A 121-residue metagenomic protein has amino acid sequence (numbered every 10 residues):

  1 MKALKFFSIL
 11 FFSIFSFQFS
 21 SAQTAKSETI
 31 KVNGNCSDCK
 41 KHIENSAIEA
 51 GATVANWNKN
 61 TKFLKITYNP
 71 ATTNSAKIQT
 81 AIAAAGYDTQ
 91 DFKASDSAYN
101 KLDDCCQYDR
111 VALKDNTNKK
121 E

Functional and structural regions predicted by a protein language model:
M1-K26: Bacterial Sec-dependent N-terminal signal peptides
T24-V32, Y99: Immediate flanking context of iron-sulfur cluster ligation sites
I30-F63, T72: N-terminal targeting signals for Sec/Tat export/insertion, comprising classic cleavable signal peptides
H42-N45, K77-A85: Short amphipathic alpha-helices in soluble, non-transmembrane regions that often serve as interface/regulatory elements
K59-T67, S97-D103: Surface-exposed aromatic
F63-P70, N74-A81: Compact, basic/aliphatic-enriched, mixed alpha/beta core segments that act as assembly/interaction modules in small
G86-A98: Conserved short beta-strand edge segments in small beta-sheet-based binding/regulatory domains
Y99-K120: Short, low-order "capping/linker" segments at domain edges
